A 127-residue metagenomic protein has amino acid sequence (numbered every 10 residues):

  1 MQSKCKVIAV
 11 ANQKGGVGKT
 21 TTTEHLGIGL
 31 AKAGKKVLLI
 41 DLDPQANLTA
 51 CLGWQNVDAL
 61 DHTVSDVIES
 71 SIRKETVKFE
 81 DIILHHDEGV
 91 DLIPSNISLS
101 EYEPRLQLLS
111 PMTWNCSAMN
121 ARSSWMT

Functional and structural regions predicted by a protein language model:
M1-T127: P-loop NTP-binding core
